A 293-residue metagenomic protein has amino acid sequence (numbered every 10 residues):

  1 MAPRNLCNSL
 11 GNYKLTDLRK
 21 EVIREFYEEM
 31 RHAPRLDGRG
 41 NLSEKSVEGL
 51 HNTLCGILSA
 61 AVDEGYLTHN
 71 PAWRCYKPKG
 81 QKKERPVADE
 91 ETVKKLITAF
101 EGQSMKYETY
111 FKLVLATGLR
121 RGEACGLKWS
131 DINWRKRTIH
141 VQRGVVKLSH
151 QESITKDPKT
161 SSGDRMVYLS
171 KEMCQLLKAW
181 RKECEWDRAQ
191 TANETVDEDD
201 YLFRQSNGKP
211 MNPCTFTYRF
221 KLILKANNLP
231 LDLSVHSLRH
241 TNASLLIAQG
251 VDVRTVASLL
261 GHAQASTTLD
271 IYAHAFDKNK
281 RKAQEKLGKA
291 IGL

Functional and structural regions predicted by a protein language model:
M1-Y66, K82, Q103-M105, K209-F216 (+1 more regions): N-terminal core-binding DNA-recognition domain of tyrosine site-specific recombinases/integrases
T16, L67-H69, K79-T98, K136 (+2 more regions): DNA breakage-rejoining catalytic core of tyrosine-based enzymes
E25, E101-K112, T138: Conserved catalytic core of the tyrosine transesterase superfamily
L36-G40, T98-Y107, T117, V167 (+2 more regions): Short, basic (Lys/Arg/His-rich) helix/loop patches that form interaction surfaces in the mid-to-C-terminal regions
S59-P71, V93, V114-V145, R254: Short, charged phosphate-coordinating catalytic segments
K79, K83, G144-V145, L260-K286: Catalytic-site neighborhood detector that most strongly recognizes the C-terminal catalytic loop/helix of tyrosine
E91, K95-A99, H150-T155, Q249 (+1 more regions): DNA/chromatin major-groove-contacting recognition/catalytic segments
G126-I132, A257-A263, A273: A short, basic/aromatic helix-end/turn motif that makes direct DNA contacts
